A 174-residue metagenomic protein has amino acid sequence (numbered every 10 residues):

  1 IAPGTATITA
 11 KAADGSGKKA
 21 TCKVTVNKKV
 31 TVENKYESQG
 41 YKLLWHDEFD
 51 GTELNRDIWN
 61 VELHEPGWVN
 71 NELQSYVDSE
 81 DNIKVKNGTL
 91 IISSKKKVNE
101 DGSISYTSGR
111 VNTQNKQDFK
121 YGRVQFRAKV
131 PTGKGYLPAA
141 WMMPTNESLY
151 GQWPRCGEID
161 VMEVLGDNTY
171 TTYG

Functional and structural regions predicted by a protein language model:
I1-V30: Extracytoplasmic soluble-region selector
V30-G174: GH16 jelly-roll
